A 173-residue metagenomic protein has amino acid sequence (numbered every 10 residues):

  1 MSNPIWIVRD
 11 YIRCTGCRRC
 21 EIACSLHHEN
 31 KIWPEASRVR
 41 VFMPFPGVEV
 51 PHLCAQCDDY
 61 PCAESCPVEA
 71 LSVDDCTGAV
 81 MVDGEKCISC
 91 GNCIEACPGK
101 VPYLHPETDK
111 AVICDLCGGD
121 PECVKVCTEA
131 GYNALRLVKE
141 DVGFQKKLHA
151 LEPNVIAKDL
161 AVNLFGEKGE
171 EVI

Functional and structural regions predicted by a protein language model:
M1-C14, R18-F45: N-terminal cysteine/histidine-rich coordination modules
M1-P4, F45-A63, G84-I173: Flanking helices and flexible, charged tails adjoining ferredoxin-like Fe-S electron-transfer domains in multi-subunit
Y11, V50-H52, V68: N-terminal leader/targeting segments and the first structural element of proteins
T15, S72, I88: Nucleotide phosphate-binding site architecture
L26, P67-V68, P98: The C-terminal cap of the DNA-recognition helix in HTH/winged-HTH DNA-binding domains, marking the helix-to-coil
I32, S72, H105-E107: Beta-strand-rich solenoid/repeat architectures in extracellular/passenger domains of polysaccharide-targeting enzymes
C57-A79: Ordered, amphipathic secondary-structure segments that act as subunit-interaction surfaces in large macromolecular
